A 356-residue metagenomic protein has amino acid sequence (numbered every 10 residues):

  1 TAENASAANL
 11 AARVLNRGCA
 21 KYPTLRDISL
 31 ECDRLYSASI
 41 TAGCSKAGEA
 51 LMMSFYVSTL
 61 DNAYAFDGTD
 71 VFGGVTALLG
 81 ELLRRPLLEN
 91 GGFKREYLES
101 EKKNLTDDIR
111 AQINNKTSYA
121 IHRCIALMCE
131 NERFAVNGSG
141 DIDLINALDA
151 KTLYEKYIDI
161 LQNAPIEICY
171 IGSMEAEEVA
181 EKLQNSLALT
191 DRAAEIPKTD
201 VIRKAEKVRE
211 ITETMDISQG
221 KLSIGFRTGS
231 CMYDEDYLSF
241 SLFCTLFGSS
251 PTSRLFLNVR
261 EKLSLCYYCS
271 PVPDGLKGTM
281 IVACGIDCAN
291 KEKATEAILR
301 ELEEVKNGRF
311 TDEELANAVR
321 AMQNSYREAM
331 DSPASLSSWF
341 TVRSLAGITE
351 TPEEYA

Functional and structural regions predicted by a protein language model:
T1-A8, L25-E81, T117-G140, P165-I171 (+2 more regions): M16 family metallopeptidases and their MPP-like homologs
A8-N16: Active-site SXXK
G18-K21, N62-F66, R85-K94: Short, polar/flexible loop-turn hinges at active-site or ligand-entry regions and domain interfaces
S29, R85-I109, I196-K204, R300-A329: Acidic/histidine-enriched alpha-helical segments
D107-A111, K207-Q219, N324-P333, F340: Short, low-order "capping/linker" segments at domain edges
F134-G138, I142-L144, D159-C231: An aromatic/glycine/proline-enriched structural segment found at the starts of mature extracellular/organellar domains
L238-S239, F243, A294-A297: Short amphipathic alpha-helical coupling segments at ligand-binding clamshell hinges and other catalytic/signaling
